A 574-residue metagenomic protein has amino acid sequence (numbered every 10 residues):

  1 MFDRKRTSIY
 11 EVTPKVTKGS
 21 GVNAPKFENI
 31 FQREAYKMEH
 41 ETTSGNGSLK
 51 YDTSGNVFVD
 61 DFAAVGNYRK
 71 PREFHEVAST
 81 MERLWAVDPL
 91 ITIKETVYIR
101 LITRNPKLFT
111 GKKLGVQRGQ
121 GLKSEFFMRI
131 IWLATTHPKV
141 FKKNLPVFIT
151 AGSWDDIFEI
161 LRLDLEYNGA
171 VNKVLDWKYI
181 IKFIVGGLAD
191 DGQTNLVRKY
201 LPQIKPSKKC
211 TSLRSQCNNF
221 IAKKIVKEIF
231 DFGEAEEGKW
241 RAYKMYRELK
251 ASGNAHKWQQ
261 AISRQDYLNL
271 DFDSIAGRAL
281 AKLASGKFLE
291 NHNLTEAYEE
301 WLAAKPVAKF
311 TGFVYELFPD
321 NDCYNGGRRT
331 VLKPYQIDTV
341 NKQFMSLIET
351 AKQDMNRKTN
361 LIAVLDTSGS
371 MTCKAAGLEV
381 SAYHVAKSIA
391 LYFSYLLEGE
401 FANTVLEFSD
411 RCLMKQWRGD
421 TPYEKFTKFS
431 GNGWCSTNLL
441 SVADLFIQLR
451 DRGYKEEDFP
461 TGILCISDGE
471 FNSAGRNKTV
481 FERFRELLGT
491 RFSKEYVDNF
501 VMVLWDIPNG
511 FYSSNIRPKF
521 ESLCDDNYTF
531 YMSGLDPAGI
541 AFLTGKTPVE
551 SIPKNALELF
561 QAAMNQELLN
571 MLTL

Functional and structural regions predicted by a protein language model:
F2-V385, Y395-L574: Long lumenal/extracellular ectodomains of secretory and single-pass membrane proteins
